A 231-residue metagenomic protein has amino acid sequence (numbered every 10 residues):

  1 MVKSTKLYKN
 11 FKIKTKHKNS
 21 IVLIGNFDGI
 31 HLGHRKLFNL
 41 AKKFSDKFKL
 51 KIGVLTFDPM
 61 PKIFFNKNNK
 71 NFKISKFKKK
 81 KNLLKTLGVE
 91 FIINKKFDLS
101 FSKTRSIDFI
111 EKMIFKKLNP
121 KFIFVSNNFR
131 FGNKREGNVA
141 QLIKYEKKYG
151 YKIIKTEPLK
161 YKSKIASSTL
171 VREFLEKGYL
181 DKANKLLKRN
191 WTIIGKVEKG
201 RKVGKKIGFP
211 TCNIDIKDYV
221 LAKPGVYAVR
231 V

Functional and structural regions predicted by a protein language model:
V2-K12, I93: Short acidic-hydrophobic, aromatic-tinged amphipathic segments that line or gate anion-handling sites
S4, K16, N68-K70, K144-K148: N-terminal, intrinsically disordered, polar/charged segments of Gram-positive cell-envelope systems that serve as
S4, K49, V89, G150-I153: A generic structural signal for alpha->beta connector loops
K12-F72, K76: N-terminal catalytic cores of NTP/NDP-binding nucleotidyl/phosphoryl-transfer enzymes
K51-L118: Active-site-proximal cofactor/substrate-binding loop regions of enzyme domains
N94, D98-S100, I107-V231: Active-site cores that bind ATP or allylic diphosphates and position pyrophosphate for catalysis
